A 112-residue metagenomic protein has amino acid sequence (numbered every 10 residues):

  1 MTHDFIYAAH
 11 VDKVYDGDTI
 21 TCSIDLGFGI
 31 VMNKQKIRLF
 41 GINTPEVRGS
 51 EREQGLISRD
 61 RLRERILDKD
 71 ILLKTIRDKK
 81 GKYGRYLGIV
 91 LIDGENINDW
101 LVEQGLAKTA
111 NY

Functional and structural regions predicted by a protein language model:
M1-Y112: Small beta-barrel nucleic-acid-binding modules, primarily SNase/OB-fold domains and secondarily Tudor-like barrels
